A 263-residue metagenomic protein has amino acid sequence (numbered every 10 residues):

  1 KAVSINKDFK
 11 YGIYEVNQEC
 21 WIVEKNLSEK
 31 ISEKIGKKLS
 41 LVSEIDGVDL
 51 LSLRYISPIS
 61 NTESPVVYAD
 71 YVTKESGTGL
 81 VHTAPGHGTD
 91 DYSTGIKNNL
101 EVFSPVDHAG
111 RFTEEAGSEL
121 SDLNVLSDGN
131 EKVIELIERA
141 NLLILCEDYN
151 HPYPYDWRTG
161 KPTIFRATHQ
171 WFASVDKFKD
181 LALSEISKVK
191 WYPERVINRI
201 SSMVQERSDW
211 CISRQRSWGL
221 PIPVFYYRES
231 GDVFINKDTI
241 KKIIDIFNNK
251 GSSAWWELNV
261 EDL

Functional and structural regions predicted by a protein language model:
K1, K10-C20, D49-R54, T62-S64 (+2 more regions): Residue patterns forming the tRNA-binding/recognition surfaces of aminoacyl-tRNA synthetases and related DALR
N6-K7: Electropositive, beta-rich accessory/interaction domains or terminal extensions that provide binding surfaces
V23: Conserved C-terminal helical docking segment of ANL/AMP-forming enzymes that engages the acyl-acceptor during
N26-I31, I35-K37: Compact, glycine/acidic-enriched structural inserts
L39-L50: Amphipathic alpha-helical blocks
N259-L263: Acidic, glycine-rich two-metal-ion catalytic cores of nucleic acid-processing enzymes
